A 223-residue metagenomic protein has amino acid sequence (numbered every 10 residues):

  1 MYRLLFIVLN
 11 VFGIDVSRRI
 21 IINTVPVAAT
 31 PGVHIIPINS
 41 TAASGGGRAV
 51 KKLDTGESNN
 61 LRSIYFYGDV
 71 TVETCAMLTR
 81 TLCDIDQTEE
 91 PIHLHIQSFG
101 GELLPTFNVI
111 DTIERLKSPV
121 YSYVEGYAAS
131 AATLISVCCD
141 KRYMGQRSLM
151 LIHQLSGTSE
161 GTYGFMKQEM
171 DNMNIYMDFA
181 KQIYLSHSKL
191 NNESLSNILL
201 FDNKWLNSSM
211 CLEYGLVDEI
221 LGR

Functional and structural regions predicted by a protein language model:
M1-L134, C138-R223: N-terminal organellar transit peptides
